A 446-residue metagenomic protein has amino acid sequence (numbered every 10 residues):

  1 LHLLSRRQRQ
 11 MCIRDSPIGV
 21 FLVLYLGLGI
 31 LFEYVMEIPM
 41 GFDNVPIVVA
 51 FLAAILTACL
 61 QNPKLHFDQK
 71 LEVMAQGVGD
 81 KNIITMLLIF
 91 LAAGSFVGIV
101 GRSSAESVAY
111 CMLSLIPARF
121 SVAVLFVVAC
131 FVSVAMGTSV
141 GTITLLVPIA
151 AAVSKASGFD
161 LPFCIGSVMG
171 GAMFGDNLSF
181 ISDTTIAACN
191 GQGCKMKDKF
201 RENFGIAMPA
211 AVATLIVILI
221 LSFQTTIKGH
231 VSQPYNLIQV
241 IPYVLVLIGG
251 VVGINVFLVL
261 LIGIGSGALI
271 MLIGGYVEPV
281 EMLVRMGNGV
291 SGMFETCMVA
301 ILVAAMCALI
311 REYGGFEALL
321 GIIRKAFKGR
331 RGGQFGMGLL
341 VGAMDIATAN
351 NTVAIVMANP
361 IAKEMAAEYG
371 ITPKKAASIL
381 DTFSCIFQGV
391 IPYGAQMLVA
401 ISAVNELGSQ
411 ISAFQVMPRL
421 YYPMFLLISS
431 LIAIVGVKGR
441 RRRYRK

Functional and structural regions predicted by a protein language model:
L1-R9, I13: Single conserved hydrophobic/aromatic residue that forms the stacking wall/gate of nucleotide- or nucleobase-binding
R14-L26, G41-P63, M86-A92, I149 (+4 more regions): Hydrophobic mid-bilayer segments of alpha-helices in multi-pass membrane transport proteins, especially secondary
E33-V48, Q76-K81, M112-P117, R201 (+3 more regions): Interfacial loop-to-helix junctions that mark the boundaries of transmembrane helices in multi-pass membrane
N44-Q61, K70-S104, R119, A123 (+3 more regions): Core transmembrane alpha-helical segments of multi-pass membrane transporters/permeases
V45, D80-M86, Y110-V127, S154-C164 (+4 more regions): Membrane-interfacial loop-to-helix junctions in multi-pass transporters
M86-V97, P117-I149, R324-K363, E368-Y369 (+1 more regions): Hydrophobic alpha-helical transmembrane segments of multi-pass integral membrane proteins, predominantly secondary
I89, R119-V132, G158-G175, G332-D345 (+3 more regions): Alpha-helical transmembrane segments of multi-pass membrane proteins
G170-M173, N177-Q233, I238, G389-V390 (+1 more regions): Juxtamembrane and boundary regions of transmembrane helices in multi-pass small-molecule transporters and channels
